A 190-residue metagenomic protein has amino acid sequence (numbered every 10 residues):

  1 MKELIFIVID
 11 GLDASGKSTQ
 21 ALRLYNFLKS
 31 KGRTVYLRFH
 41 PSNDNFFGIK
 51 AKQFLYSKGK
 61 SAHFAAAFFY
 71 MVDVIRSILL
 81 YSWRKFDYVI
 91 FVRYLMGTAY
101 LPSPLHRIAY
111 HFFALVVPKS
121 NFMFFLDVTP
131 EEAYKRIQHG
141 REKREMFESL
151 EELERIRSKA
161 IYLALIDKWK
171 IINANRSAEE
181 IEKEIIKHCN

Functional and structural regions predicted by a protein language model:
M1-A66, S120-F122, I171, S177-N190: Glycine-rich phosphate-binding loop of ATP-dependent small-molecule kinases
D10-L12, Y94-L95, A99-Y100, T129 (+1 more regions): Anionic group-transfer/hydrolysis microenvironments
D13, V92, F124, A160: Conserved RecA-like P-loop NTPase ATPase core
Y25, E131-N190: NTP-dependent small-molecule kinase module
Y36-H111: ATP-dependent small-molecule kinase phosphotransfer cores that center on conserved nucleotide phosphate-binding segments
A67-I75, F113-A114, L153-R157, E182: Amphipathic, non-transmembrane alpha-helical scaffold segments
T98-L101, H106-S158: A glycine- and Lys/Arg-enriched "phosphate-lid" helix/loop adjacent to the NTP-binding pocket of small-molecule kinases
